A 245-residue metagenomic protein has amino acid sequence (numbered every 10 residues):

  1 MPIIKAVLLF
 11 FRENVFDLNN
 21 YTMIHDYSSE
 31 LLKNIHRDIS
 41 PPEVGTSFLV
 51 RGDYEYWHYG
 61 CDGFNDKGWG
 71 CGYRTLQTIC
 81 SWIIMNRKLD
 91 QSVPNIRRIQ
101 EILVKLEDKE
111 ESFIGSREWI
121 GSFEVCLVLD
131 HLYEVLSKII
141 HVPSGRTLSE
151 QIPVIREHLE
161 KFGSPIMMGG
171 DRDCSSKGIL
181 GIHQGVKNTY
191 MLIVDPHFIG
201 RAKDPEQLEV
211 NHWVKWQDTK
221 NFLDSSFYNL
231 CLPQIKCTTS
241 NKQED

Functional and structural regions predicted by a protein language model:
M1-E55, D204-S225: Structured alpha-helical subdomains that flank or immediately precede key functional sites
F10, N14, L18, T22 (+9 more regions): Generic recognition of well-structured, leucine-rich alpha-helical segments and adjacent helix-turn regions within
I24-S28, S92, L148: Intrinsic-disorder-associated interaction segments
R37-G115, D130: Active-site nucleophile-adjacent alpha helix/oxyanion-hole segment immediately C-terminal to the catalytic cysteine
C71, L76, L129, S137 (+3 more regions): Structural signal for hydrophobic/aromatic residues that build the beta-strand cores of folded beta-sheet domains
C80-W82, K88-V93, S137-V142, G178-I179 (+2 more regions): Intrinsically disordered, low-complexity regions enriched in proline, serine, glycine and charged residues
R98-S175, K187: Conserved active-site-adjacent core of cysteine acyl-enzyme catalytic domains
P153-D245: Active-site signature of cysteine proteases
